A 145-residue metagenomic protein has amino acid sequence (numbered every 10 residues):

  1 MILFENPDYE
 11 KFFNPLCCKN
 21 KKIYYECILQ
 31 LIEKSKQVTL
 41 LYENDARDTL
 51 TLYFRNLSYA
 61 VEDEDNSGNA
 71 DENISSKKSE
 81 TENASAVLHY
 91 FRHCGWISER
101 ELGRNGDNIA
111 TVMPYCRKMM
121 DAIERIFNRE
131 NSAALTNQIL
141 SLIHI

Functional and structural regions predicted by a protein language model:
M1-Y25: Intrinsically disordered, low-complexity serine/threonine- and proline-rich regulatory segments
K22-T39: Positively charged, polyanion-binding regions of nucleic-acid-associated proteins
Y42-A60, E64-G68: DNA-recognition alpha helix
G68-K78: Recognition helix of helix-turn-helix/homeodomain-like DNA-binding domains that insert into the DNA major groove
K77-H93: Short amphipathic alpha-helical interaction segments
H89, C94, S98-E130: Accessory beta->alpha helical hairpin/"wing" motif in late/C-terminal subdomains of nucleic-acid enzymes
I143-I145: Conserved small/polar residues in nucleotide/adenosyl-binding loops
